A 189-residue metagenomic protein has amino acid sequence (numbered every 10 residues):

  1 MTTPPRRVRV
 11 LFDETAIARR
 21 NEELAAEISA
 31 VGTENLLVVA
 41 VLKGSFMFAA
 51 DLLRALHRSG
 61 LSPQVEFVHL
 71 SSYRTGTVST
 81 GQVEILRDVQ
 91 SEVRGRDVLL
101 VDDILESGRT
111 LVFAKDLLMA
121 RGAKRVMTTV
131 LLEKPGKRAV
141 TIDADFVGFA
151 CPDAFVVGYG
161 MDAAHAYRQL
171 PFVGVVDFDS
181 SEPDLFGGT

Functional and structural regions predicted by a protein language model:
M1-T189: PRPP-associated nucleotide enzymes
